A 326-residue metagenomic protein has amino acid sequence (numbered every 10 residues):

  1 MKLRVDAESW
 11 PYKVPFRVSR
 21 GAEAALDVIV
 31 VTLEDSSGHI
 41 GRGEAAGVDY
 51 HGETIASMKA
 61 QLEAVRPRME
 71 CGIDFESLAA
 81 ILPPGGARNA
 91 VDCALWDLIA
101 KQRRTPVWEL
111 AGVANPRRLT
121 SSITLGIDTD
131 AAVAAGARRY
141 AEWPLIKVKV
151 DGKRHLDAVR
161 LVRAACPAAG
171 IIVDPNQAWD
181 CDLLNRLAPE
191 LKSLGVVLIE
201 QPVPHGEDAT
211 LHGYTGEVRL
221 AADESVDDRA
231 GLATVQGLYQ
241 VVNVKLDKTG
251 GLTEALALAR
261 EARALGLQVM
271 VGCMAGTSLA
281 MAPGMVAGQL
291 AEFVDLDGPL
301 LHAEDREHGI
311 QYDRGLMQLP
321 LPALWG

Functional and structural regions predicted by a protein language model:
M1-I171, A178-N185, P189-S193, R306-G326: N-terminal capping/lid subdomain adjacent to the active-site entrance of alpha/beta enzymes
R4, K13-P15, R20-A22, F75 (+7 more regions): Mixed-charge, polar/low-complexity N-terminal
V148, K153-Q289, L296-D297, A303-G315: Catalytic core of soluble alpha/beta enzymes
